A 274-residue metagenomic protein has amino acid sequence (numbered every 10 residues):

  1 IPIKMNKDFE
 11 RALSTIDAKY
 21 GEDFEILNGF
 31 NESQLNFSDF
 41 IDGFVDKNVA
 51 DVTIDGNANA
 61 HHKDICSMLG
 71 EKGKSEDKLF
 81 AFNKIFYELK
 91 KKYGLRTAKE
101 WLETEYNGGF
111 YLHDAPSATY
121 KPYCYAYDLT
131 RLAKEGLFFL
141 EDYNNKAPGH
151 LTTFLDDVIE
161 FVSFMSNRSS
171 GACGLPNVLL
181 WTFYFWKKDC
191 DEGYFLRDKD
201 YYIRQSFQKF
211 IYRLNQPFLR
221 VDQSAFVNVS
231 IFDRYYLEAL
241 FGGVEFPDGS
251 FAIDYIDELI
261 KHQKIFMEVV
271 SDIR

Functional and structural regions predicted by a protein language model:
I1-R274: Catalytic alpha/beta active-site cores
